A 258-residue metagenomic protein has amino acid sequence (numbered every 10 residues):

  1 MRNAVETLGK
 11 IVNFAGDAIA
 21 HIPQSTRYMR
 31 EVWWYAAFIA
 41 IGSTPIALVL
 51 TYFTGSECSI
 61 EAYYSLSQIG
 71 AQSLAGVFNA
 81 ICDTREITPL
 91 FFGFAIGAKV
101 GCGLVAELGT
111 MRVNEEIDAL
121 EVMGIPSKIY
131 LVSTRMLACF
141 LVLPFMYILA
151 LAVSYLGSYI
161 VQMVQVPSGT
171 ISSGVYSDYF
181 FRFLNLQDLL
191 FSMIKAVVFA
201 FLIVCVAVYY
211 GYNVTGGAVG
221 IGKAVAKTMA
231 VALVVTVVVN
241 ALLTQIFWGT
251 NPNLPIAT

Functional and structural regions predicted by a protein language model:
M1-R30, Y210-T215: Short, membrane-interfacial amphipathic segments enriched in basic
I39-F91, A95: Active-site cofactor/substrate anionic-group-binding motifs, chiefly glycine- and Lys/Arg-rich phosphate-binding loops
A40, T44, L48, I87 (+4 more regions): Selective transmembrane-helix segments that form parts of the transport pathway or gating/packing helices in multipass
V49-Y52, S56, F140, P144 (+9 more regions): Generic alpha-helical transmembrane segments of integral inner-membrane proteins, especially permease/transport modules
E61-T84, V153-I194, V206-V225, F247-T258: Membrane-interfacial helix-loop-helix connectors in multipass membrane proteins
A75-D118, V206: Hydrophobic alpha-helical transmembrane segments of multi-pass membrane transport proteins
L108-S133, G217-I221: Short cytoplasmic-facing helical segments at TM-TM junctions of multi-pass membrane proteins
I129-A138, A226-N251: Hydrophobic alpha-helical transmembrane segments of integral membrane proteins
